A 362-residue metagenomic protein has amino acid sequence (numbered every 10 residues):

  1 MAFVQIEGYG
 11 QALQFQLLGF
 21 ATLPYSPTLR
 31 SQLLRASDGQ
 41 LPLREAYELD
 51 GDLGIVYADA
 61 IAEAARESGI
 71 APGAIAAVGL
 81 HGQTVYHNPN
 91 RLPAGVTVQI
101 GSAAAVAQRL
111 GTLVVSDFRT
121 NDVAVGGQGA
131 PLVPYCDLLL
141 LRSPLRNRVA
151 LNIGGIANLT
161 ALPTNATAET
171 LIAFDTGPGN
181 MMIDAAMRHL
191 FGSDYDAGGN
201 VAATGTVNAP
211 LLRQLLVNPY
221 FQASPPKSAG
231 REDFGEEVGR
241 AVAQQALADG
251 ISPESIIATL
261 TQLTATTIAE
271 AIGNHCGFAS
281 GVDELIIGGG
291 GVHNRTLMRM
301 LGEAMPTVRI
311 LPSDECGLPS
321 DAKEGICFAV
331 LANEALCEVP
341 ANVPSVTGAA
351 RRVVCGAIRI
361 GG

Functional and structural regions predicted by a protein language model:
M1-I6, L13-R35, R109, V115-R142 (+1 more regions): Glycine-rich phosphate-binding loop plus the immediately following alpha-helix
F3-G8, P163-N165, T176, A185 (+1 more regions): Catalytic phosphate/nucleotide-handling subdomain of diverse soluble enzymes
T28, D52, V56, G101 (+11 more regions): Conserved active-site and cofactor/substrate-binding residues in soluble primary-metabolism enzymes
Q40, R44-G101: Short beta-strand-loop/turn "lid" adjacent to the catalytic site in phosphate-handling enzymes
A62, I70-A71, V85-A104, G111-S116 (+2 more regions): Nucleotide/phosphate-binding catalytic cleft detector across ATP-hydrolyzing and phosphate-transferring enzymes
Q83, G155, G290-V292: Active-site metal-binding loops of divalent metal-dependent hydrolases
S193-E284, R295-V308: A contiguous, well-structured pocket-lining segment that forms one wall/lid of small-molecule binding clefts in soluble
K227-A246, A258, D314-C316, E334-P340 (+1 more regions): Glycine/Thr-rich phosphate-binding loops that ligate phosphate moieties of nucleotide and other phosphorylated ligands
